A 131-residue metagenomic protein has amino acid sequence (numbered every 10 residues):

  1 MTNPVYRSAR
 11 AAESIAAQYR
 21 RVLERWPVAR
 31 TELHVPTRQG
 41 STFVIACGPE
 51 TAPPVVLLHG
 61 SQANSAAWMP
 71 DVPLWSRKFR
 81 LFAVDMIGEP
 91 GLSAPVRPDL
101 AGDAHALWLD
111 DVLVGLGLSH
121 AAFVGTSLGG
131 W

Functional and structural regions predicted by a protein language model:
M1-P54, K78-F79, L118-S119: Alpha/beta-hydrolase fold catalytic core
I15, F43-G91: Conserved HGGG/HGGXW glycine-rich cap/lid loop of the alpha/beta-hydrolase fold
A17-R21, A67-P70, A104-D111, W131: Alpha-helical elements of Rossmann-like donor-binding domains used by nucleotide-donor carbohydrate transfer enzymes
R30, G40-T42, S65, L81-V84 (+1 more regions): Generic alpha-helical hydrophobic packing signal
L33, L57, A94, P98: Generic anion/oxyanion-binding catalytic loop in active/binding sites
R38-G40, S61-N64, L128-G130: Short beta->alpha connector loops
A83-L128: Active-site loop/oxyanion-hole signature of alpha/beta-hydrolase fold enzymes
